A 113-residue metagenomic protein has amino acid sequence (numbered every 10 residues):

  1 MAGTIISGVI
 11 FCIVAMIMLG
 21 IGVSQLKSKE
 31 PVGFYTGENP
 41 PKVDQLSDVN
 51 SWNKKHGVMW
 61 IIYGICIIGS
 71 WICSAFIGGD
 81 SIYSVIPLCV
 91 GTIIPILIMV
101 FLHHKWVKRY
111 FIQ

Functional and structural regions predicted by a protein language model:
M1-S7, F76-I82: Helix-coil boundary and interhelical linker segments in multi-pass alpha-helical membrane proteins
A2-C12, K29-K42: Hydrophobic alpha-helical transmembrane segments
I5-G20, G91-T92: Alpha-helical transmembrane segments
M18-G37, H103-W106: Membrane-water interface of transmembrane alpha-helices
E38-H56: Short membrane-interface loop/juxtamembrane segments of multi-pass integral membrane proteins
N53-I65: Select subsegments of transmembrane alpha-helices in polytopic membrane proteins, especially boundary-proximal
I68-I72: Alpha-helical transmembrane segments of multipass membrane proteins
S81-Q113: Alpha-helical transmembrane segments and their immediate juxtamembrane interface regions
